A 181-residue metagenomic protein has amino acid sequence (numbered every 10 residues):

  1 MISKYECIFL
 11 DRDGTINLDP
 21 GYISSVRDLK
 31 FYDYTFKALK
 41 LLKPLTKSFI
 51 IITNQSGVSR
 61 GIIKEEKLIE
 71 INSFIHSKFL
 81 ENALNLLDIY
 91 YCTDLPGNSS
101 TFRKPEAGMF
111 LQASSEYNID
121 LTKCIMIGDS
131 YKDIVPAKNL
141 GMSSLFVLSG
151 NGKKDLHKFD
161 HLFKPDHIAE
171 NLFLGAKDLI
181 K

Functional and structural regions predicted by a protein language model:
M1-I50: Active-site neighborhood of HAD-like aspartate-dependent phosphohydrolases
P20, S25, G57-I62, L95-S100 (+1 more regions): A short acidic, helix-capping loop that chelates divalent metal ions and anchors anionic groups
T35, L39-N72, L86-N98, A137: Substrate-recognition element of Asp-dependent hydrolases with the DxDx(T/V) motif
I75-L80, S114: Conserved hydrophobic residues forming the short capping helix/wall of the S-adenosyl-L-methionine
T101-I134: Conserved Lys-Pro-Asp/Glu-containing loop-to-beta segment of HAD-superfamily phosphomonoesterases, centered on
M126-H167: Acidic, Mg2+-coordinating phosphoryl-transfer loop and its flanking beta/alpha structural elements, shared across
D166-N171, G175: Short acidic-hydrophobic, aromatic-tinged amphipathic segments that line or gate anion-handling sites
